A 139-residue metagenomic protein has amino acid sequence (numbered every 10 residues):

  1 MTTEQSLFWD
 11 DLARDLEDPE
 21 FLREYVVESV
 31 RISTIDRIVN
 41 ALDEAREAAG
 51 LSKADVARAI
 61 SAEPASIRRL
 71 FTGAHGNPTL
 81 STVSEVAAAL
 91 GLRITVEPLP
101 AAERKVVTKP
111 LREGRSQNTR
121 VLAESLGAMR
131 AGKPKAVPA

Functional and structural regions predicted by a protein language model:
M1-N40, K105-A139: N-terminal flexible/basic segments that precede or flank functional cores
E47, R58, A88: Alpha-helical residues within the helix-turn-helix
G50-R68: Short alpha-helical DNA-recognition segment
S52, T79-T82: Residues that mark the N-terminal boundary/hinge immediately upstream of a DNA-recognition element
S81-V96: DNA major-groove recognition helix of helix-turn-helix/homeodomain DNA-binding modules
E97-V107: Short amphipathic recognition helices of helix-turn-helix/homeodomain-type DNA-binding modules
